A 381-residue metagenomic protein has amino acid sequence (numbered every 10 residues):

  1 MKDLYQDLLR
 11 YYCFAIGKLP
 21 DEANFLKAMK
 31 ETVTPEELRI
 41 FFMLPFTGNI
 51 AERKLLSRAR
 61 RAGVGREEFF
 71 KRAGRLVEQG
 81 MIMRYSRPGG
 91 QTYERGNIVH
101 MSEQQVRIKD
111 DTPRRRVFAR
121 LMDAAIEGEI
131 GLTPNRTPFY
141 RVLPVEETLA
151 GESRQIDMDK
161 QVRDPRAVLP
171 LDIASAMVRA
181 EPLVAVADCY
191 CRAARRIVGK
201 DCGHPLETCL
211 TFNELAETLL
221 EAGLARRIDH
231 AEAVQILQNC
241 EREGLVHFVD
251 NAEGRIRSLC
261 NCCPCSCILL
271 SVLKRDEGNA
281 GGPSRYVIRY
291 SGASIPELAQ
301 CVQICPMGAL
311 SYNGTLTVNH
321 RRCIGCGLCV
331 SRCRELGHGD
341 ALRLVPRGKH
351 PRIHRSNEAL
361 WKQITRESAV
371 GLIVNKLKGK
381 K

Functional and structural regions predicted by a protein language model:
M1-K27, N251: Long, low-complexity, charged/polar intrinsically disordered regions in eukaryotic proteins
E31, R61-V64, Y93-R95, V246-I256 (+3 more regions): Ferredoxin-like iron-sulfur electron-transfer modules
T47-R61: Short acidic, hydrophobic short linear motifs in intrinsically disordered regions
A62-E78: Short amphipathic alpha-helical interaction segments
G74-P88, L310-S311, G339-L342: A short, conserved structural fragment
G90-I130, E367: Short, amphipathic alpha-helical interaction segments positioned at domain boundaries
E129-V287: Catalytic cores of enzyme domains
H320-K381: Flanking helices and flexible, charged tails adjoining ferredoxin-like Fe-S electron-transfer domains in multi-subunit
